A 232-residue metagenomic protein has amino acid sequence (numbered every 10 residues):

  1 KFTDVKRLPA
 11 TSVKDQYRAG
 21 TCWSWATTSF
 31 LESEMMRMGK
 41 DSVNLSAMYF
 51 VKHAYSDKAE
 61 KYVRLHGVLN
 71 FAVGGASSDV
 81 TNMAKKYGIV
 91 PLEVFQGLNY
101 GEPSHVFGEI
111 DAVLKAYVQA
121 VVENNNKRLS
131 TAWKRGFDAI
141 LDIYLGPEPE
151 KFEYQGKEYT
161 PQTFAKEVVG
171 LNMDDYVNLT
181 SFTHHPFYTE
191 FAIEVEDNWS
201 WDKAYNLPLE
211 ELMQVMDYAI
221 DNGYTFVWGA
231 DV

Functional and structural regions predicted by a protein language model:
K1-V232: Catalytic-core signature of thiol
